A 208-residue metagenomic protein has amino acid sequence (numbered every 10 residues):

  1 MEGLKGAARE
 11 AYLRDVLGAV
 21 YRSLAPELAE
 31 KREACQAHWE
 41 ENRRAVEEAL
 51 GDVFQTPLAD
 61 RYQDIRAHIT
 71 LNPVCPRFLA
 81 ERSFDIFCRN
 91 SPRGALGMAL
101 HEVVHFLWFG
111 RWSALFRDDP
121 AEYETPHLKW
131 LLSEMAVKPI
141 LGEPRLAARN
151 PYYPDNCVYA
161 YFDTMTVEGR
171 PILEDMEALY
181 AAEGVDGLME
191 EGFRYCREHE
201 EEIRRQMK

Functional and structural regions predicted by a protein language model:
M1, H68-T70, W108: Alpha-helical, largely C-terminal catalytic domains that coordinate divalent metal ions via clustered Asp/Glu/His
M1-E33, V185-M189: Non-catalytic architectural context of zinc metalloproteases
A19-L79, E143-N150: Auxiliary, metal-adjacent structural segments of Zn-dependent hydrolase domains
R82-F84, F109-R117: Flexible internal linker/loop segments at domain or repeat junctions
F84-A99: Short pre-active-site segment immediately N-terminal to the catalytic Zn-binding motif
G97-S113: Active-site recognition of the HExxH zinc-binding catalytic motif
D119-T166: Post-HExxH zinc-binding segment in Zn-dependent metallohydrolases
N156-K208: Pan-zinc metallopeptidase signature
